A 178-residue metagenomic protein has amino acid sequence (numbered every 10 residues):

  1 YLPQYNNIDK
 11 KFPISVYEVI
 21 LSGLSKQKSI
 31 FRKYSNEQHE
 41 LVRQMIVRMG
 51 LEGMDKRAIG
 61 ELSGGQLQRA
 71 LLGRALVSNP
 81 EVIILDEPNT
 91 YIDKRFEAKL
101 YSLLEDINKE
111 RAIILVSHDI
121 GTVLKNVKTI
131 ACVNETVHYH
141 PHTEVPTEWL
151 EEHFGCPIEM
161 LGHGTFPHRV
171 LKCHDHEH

Functional and structural regions predicted by a protein language model:
L21, S35-M54: Conserved ABC ATPase "signature" region
A58-L62, Q66: Conserved ABC ATPase signature
L72-G73, L100: Hydrophobic anchor residue at the start of the ABC signature
I83-E87: Catalytic Walker B motif of ABC-type/P-loop ATPase nucleotide-binding domains
L103-L115, D119: Conserved catalytic loops of ABC-family nucleotide-binding domains
K128-T143, L161: H-loop (His-switch) and adjacent beta-strand-loop-beta switch element of ABC-type ATPase nucleotide-binding domains
E144-H178: ABC ATPase nucleotide-binding domains
